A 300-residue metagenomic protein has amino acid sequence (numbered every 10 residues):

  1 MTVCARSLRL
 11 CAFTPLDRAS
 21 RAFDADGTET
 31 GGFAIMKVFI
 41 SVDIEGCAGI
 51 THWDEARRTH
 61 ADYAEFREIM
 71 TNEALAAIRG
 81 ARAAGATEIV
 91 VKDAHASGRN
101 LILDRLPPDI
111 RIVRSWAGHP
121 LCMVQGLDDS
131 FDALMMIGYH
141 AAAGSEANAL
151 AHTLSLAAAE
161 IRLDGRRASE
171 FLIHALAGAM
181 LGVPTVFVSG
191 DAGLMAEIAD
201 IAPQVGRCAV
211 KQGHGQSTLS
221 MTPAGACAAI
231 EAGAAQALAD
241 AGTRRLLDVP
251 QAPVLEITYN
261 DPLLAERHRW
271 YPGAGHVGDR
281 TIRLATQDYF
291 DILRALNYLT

Functional and structural regions predicted by a protein language model:
R21-I35: Short, Lys/Arg-enriched N-terminal segments with co-localized hydrophobic residues within the first ~10-30 amino acids
S41-V42, K92-D93, L134-G138, V188-S189 (+1 more regions): Short beta-strand segments
D54-R79: Short catalytic helix/loop segments, enriched in acidic residues and glycine and frequently bearing histidine
A74-D129: Glycine-rich nucleotide/cofactor/substrate-binding loop typically near the N-terminus or early in the first domain
S155-L181, S189-G193: Active-site glycine-rich loop that binds ribose-phosphate moieties when present
A177-G233, A237: Active-site rim beta-loop-alpha module in soluble metabolic enzymes
A226-T300: C-terminal accessory domains and tails appended to enzymatic cores
